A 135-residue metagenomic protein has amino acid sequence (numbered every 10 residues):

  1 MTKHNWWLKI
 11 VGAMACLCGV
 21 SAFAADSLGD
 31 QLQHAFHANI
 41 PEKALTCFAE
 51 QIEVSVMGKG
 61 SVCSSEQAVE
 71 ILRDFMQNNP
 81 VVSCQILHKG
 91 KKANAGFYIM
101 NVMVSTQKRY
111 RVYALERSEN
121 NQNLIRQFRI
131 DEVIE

Functional and structural regions predicted by a protein language model:
M1-V11: Bacterial N-terminal signal peptides that target proteins for export
G19-V20: N-terminal signal peptide c-region/cleavage motif recognized by signal peptidases
A24-I40, C47: Short, aromatic-enriched amphipathic alpha-helices that serve as compact interaction elements
F48-Q51, G58, H88-G90, V102-V104 (+2 more regions): A mature extracytoplasmic/lumenal domain signature
F48-S83: Short solvent-exposed beta->alpha transition segments
A49, A95-F97, N123-I125: Extracytoplasmic
E70-R109: Surface-exposed, charged secondary-structure patches
R109-E135: Short beta-strand edge/turn micro-motifs at domain boundaries
